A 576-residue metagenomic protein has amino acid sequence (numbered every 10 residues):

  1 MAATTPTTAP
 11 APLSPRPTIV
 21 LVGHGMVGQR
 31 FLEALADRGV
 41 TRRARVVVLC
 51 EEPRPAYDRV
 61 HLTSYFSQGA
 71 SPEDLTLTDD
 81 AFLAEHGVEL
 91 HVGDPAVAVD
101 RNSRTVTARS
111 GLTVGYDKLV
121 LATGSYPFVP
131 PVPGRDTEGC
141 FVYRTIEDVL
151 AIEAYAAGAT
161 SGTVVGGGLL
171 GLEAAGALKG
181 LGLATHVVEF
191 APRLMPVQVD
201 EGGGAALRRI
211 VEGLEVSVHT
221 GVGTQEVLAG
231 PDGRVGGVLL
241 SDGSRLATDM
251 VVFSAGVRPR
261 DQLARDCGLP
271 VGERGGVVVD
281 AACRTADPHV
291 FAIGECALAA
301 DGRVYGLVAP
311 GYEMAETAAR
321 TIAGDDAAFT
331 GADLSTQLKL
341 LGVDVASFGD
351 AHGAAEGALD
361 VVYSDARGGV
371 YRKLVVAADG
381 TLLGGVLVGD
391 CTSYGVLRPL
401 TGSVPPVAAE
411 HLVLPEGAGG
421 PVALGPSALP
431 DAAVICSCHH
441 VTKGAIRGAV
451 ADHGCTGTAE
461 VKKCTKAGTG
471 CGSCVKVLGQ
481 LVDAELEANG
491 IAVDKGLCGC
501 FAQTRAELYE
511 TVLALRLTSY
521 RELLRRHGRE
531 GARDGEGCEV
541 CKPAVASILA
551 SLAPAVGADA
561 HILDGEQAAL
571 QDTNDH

Functional and structural regions predicted by a protein language model:
A2-V20, T76-T163, H186, L239-D242 (+3 more regions): FAD-binding core/adjacent interface of flavoenzyme oxidoreductases
T4-P10, S14-T18, A292, C296-G395 (+4 more regions): Mid-to-C-terminal Rossmann-like scaffold of FAD/NAD(P)H-dependent oxidoreductases
T7-E89, F128, A175-Q198: Beta1-alpha1 glycine-rich phosphate/pyrophosphate-binding loop at the start of Rossmann-like nucleotide-binding domains
G23-M26, R144-T145, V165-L170: Glycine-rich Rossmann-fold phosphate-binding loop(s) that bind the pyrophosphate of adenine dinucleotide cofactors
T41-R45, A84, L90-T107, V114 (+2 more regions): A Rossmann-like FAD-binding core segment of flavoenzymes
D136-A159, L228-L239, G243-R320, V407-V422: FAD-site-proximal beta/loop scaffold in flavoenzymes
A151-V199, V235: Rossmann-like NAD(P)H-binding beta-loop-alpha module
L486, A492-H576: Feature of Fe-S/electron-transfer and energy-metabolism proteins that preferentially highlights extended coupling
